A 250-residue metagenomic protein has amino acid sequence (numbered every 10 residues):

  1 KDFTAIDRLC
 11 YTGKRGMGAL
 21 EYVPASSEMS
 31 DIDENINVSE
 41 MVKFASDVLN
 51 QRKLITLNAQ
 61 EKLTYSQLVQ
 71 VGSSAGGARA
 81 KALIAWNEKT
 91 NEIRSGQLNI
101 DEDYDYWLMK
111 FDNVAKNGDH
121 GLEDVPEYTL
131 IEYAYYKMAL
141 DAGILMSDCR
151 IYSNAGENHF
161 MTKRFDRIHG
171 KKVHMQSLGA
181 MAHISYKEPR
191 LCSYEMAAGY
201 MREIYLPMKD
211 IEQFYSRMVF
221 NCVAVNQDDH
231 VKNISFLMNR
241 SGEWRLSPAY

Functional and structural regions predicted by a protein language model:
K1-Y250: Phosphate/dinucleotide-binding and metal-coordinating scaffold of catalytic cores in nucleotide-dependent enzymes
